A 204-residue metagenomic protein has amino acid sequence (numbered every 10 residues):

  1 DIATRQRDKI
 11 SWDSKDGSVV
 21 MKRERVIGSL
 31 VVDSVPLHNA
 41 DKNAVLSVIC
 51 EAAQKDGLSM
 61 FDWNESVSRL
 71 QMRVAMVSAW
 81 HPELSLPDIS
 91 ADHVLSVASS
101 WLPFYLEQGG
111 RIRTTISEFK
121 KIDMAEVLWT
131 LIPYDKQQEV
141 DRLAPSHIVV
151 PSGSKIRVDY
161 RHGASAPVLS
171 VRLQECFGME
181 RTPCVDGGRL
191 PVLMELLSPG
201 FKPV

Functional and structural regions predicted by a protein language model:
D1-H147, R189-V204: Acidic, serine/threonine- and proline-rich low-complexity intrinsically disordered segments
S14-K15, R161-G163: Short, ordered beta-strand-loop transition motifs
I156-V158: Solvent-exposed, non-transmembrane regions of integral membrane proteins
H162-V192, L196: Short, surface-exposed, low-complexity cationic segments
